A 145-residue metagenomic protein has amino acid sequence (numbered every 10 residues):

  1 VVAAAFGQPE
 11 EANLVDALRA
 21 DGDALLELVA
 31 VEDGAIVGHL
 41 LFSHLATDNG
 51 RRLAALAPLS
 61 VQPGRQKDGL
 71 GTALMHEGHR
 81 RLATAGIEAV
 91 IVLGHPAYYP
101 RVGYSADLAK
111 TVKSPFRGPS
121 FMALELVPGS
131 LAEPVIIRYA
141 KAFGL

Functional and structural regions predicted by a protein language model:
V1-A17, D21-V37, N49, P128-L145: Short amphipathic alpha-helix that is part of the acyltransferase structural core
L25, R117-M122: Short hydrophobic/aromatic beta-strand or adjacent loop that forms the aromatic wall/cage of a ligand/substrate-binding
L28, G38-L40, A54, L59: Conserved GNAT-family N-acetyltransferase fold
A35, N49, Q62-A73, A85 (+1 more regions): Conserved glycine-rich acetyl-CoA-binding loop
L45-L56, Q66: A conserved beta-turn-beta hairpin within the catalytic core of GNAT-like acetyltransferases that forms part
L56, V61, K67-R80, I91-V92: Conserved acetyl-CoA-binding loop-helix of GNAT-fold acetyltransferases
A83-E88, L93-G118: Conserved active-site alpha-helix within GNAT-family acetyltransferase domains
